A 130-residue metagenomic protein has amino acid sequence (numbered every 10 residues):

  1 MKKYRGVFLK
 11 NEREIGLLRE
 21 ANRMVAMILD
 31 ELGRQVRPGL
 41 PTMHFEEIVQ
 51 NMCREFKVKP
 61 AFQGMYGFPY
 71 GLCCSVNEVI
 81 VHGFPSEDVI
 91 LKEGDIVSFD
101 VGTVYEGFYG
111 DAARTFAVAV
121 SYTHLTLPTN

Functional and structural regions predicted by a protein language model:
G6, K10-N11, S75-F108: Acidic/histidine-enriched ion/cofactor-binding microenvironments in catalytic or ligand-binding pockets
F8, Q35-R37, A117: Generic structural detector for well-ordered beta-strands
L18: Residue-level signal for inorganic ion chemistry
V25-E93: Active-site cores enriched in adjacent His and Asp/Glu residues with nearby glycine-rich loops that coordinate divalent
P69-G71, I96-D100, A113: Broad gene-expression machinery/nucleic-acid interaction feature
G110-Y122: Short, compositionally biased
T123-T129: Conserved small/polar residues in nucleotide/adenosyl-binding loops
